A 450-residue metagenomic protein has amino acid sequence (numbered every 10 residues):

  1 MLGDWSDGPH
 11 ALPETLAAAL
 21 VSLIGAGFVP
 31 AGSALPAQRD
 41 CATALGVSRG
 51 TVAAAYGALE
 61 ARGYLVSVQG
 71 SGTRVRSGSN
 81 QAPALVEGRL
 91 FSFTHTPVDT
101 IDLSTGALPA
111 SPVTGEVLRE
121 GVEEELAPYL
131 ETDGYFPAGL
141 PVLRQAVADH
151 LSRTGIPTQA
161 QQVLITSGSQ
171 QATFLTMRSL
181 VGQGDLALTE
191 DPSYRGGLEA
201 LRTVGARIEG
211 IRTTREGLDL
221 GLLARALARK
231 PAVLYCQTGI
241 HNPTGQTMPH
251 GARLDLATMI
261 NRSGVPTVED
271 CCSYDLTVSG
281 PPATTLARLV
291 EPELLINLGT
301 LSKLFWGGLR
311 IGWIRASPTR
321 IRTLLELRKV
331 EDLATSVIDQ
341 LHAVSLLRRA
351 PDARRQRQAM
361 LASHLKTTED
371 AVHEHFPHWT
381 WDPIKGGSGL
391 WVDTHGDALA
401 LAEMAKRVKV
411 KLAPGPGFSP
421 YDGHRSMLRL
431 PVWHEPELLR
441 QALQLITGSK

Functional and structural regions predicted by a protein language model:
M1-E123, L325, K329-S336, S363 (+6 more regions): N-terminal basic, amphipathic alpha-helical segments
V66-S67, T158, L412: Short beta-strand "wing" residues that participate in macromolecule-binding interfaces
S104-D149: Exposed, interaction-prone assembly regions rather than primary DNA-binding/catalytic cores
E131-S263, D275-L276, G280-P292: Conserved core of the PLP fold type I
E291-Q358: Conserved core segment of the aminotransferase class I/II
R315, W391-D393, P431-W433: Short hydrophobic/aromatic beta-strand micro-patches that form the beta-sheet surface supporting nucleotide- or nucleic
L361-E369, W379-D393: Conserved glycine-rich beta-strand-loop-beta hairpin in the small C-terminal domain of fold type I
V408-R429: Conserved PLP cofactor-binding pocket of PLP-dependent enzymes
